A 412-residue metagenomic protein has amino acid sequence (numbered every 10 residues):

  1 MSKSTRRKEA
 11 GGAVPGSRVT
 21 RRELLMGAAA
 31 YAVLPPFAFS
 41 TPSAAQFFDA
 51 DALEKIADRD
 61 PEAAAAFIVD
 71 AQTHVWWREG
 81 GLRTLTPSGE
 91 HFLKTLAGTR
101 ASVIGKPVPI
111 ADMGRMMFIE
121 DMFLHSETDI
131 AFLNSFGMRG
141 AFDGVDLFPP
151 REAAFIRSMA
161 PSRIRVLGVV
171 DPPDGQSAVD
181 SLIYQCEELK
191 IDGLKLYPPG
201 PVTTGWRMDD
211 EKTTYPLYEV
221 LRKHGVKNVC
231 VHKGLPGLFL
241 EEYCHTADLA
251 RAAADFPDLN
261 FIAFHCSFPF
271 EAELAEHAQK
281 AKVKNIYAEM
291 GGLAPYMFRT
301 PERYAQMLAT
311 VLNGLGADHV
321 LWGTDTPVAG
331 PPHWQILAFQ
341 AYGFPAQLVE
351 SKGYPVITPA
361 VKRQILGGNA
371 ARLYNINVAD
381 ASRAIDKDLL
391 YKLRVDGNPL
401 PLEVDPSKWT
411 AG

Functional and structural regions predicted by a protein language model:
S2-R7, V14-F39, S43-F67, G80-M122 (+3 more regions): Mid-to-C-terminal alpha-helical segments outside catalytic/metal-binding sites
F47, I56, D192-G193, G200 (+4 more regions): Catalytic pocket-lining loop regions of alpha/beta-barrel enzymes, especially the amidohydrolase/enolase/GH5 lineages
A50-A52, I130, S135-C244, Y287: Active-site gating/metal-coordination segments in enzymes
Q72-R78, H232, H265: Histidine-centered divalent metal-coordination motifs
E79-T84, G144-V145, V179-S181, W206-M208 (+4 more regions): Short aromatic-enriched loop/helix-cap "lid" or pocket-rim segments at secondary-structure transitions that line
E90-M113, E120-F142, R163-V169, D192-G193: Divalent metal-dependent hydrolysis catalytic cores, especially in the metallo-beta-lactamase
V108-I119, V145-F155, E211-Y215, H245-D248 (+3 more regions): Well-ordered, non-membrane alpha-helical segments in soluble/globular domains
